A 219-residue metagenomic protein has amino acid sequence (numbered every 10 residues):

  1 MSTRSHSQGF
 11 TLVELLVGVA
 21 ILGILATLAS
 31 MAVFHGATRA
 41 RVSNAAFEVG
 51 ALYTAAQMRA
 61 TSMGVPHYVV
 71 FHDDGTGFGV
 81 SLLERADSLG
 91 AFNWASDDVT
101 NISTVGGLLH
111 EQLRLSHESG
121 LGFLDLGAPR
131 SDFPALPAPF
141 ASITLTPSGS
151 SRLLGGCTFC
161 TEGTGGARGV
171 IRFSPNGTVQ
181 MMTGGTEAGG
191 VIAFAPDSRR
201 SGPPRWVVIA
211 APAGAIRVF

Functional and structural regions predicted by a protein language model:
S2-T3, F10, V17, I24 (+4 more regions): N-terminal helix-rich module
